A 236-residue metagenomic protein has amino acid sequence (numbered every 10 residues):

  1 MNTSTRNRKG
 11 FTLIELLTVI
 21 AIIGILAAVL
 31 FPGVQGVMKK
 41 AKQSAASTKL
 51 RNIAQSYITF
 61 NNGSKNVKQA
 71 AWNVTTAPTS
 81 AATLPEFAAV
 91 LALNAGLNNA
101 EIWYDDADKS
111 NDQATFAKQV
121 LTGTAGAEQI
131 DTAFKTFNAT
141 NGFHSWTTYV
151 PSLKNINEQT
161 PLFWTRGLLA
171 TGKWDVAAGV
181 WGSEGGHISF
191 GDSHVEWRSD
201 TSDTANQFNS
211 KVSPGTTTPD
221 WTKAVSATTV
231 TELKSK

Functional and structural regions predicted by a protein language model:
N2-W103, D108-K109: Hydrophobic alpha-helical segments and their capping/adjacent flexible loops that form interface surfaces
A54, N99, N157-E158, S183-G185: A structure-centric signal for secondary-structure junctions around beta-strands
N61-N62, N66-A71, S110-A117, A170-G172 (+2 more regions): Short catalytic/ligand-binding loop motif for oxyanion handling, primarily in non-cytosolic enzymes, centered on
A71-A82, T115-F143, A205-K234: Surface-exposed intrinsically disordered loops and tails
L93-G96, V150-N155, G179-V180, H187-S189: A general structural signal for short secondary-structure junctions and capping/turn motifs
L97-T171: Acidic, glycine-rich loop-and-strand cores that form catalytic or ligand-binding grooves in diverse globular domains
P161, L168-K236: C-terminal accessory segments of extracellular proteins
